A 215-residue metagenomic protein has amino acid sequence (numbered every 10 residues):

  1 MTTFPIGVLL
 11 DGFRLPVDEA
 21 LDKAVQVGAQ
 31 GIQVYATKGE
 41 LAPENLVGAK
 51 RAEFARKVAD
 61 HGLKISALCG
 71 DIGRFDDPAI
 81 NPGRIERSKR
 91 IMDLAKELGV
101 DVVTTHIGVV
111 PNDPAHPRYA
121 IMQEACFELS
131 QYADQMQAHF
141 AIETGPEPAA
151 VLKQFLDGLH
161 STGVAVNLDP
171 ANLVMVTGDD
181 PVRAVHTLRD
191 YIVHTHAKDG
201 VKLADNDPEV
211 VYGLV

Functional and structural regions predicted by a protein language model:
M1-P16: Boundary/entry segment of secreted carbohydrate-active catalytic domains
I6-V8, G31, L68, E124-V215: Acidic/histidine-rich catalytic cores of soluble enzymes
G12-R14, A36-K38, D71-R74, I107-P111 (+3 more regions): Active-site-proximal loop/turn and secondary-structure-junction residues that shape catalytic pockets, frequently
P16-E19, A49-F54, R87, A150 (+1 more regions): Alpha-helical scaffolding within the catalytic cores of extracellular/periplasmic polymer-degrading hydrolases
P16-T37, L98-G99: Catalytic domains of carbohydrate-active enzymes, especially glycoside hydrolases
E19-D22, K57-K64, R74-V166, M175: Active-site acidic/histidine proton-transfer and metal-coordination neighborhood in alpha/beta enzyme cores
Q30-A36, K64-C69, D101-T104: Short, well-structured secondary-structure segments
Q33-A59, I107-P114: Glycine-rich, proline-tolerant flexible connector loops at the mouths of alpha/beta enzymes
